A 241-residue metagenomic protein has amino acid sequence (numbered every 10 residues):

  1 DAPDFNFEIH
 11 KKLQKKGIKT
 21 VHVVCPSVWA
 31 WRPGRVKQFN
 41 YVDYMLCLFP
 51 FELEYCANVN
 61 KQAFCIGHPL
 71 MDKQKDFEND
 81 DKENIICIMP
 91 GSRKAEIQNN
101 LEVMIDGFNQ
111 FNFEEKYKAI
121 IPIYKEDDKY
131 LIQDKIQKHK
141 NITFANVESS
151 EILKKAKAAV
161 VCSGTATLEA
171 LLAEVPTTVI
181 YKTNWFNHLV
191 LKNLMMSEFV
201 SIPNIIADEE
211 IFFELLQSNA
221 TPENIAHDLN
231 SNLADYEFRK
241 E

Functional and structural regions predicted by a protein language model:
A2-E78, C87-L101, Q110-F111, Y124-E126 (+2 more regions): Active-site and donor-binding regions of nucleotide-sugar-utilizing enzymes
M45, M104, I225: Residue-level signal for inorganic ion chemistry
C47, F64-I66, T143-V147, E214-T221: Short acidic-hydrophobic, aromatic-tinged amphipathic segments that line or gate anion-handling sites
D81-C87, Y117-K118: Charged active-site motifs of nucleotide-sugar-dependent glycosyltransferases
E96-K155: Donor-nucleotide binding loops and adjacent catalytic segments primarily of GT-B fold Leloir glycosyltransferases
V147-L194: A donor-sugar binding/catalytic signature common to diverse glycosyltransferases and related nucleotide-sugar
N187-N230: Change "using UDP/GDP/dTDP sugars" to "using nucleotide sugars
L229, L233-E237: Short, hydrophobic alpha-helical segments
